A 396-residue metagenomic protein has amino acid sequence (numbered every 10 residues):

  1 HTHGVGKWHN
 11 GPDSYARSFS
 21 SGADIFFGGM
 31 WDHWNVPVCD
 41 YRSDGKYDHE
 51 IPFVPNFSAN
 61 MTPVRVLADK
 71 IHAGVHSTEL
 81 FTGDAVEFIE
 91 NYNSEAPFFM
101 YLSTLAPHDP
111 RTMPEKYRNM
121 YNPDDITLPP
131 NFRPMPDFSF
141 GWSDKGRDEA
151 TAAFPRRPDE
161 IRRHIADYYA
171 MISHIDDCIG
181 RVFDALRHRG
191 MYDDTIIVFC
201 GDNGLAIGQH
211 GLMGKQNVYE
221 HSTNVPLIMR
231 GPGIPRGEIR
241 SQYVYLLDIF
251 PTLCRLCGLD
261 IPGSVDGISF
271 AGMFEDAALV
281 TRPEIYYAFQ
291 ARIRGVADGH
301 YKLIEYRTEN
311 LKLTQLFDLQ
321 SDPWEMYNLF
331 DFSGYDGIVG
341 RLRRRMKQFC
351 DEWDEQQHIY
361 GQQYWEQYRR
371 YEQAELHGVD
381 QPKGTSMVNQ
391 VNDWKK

Functional and structural regions predicted by a protein language model:
H1-T2, I197: Hydrophobic beta-strand scaffold residues
H3-V5, M100-Y101: A structural signal for short, well-ordered beta-strand segments and their strand-loop junctions that often border
V5, C200, L246: Generic enzyme active-site microenvironment
G11-D13: Generic structural signal for helix capping and beta-alpha/helix-loop junctions
F19-I25, R118, Q216: Short, hinge-like loop/turn segments at secondary-structure boundaries
S20, F26-W34, N203-Q209, Q242-F250 (+7 more regions): C-terminal cap/loop subdomain of S1 sulfatases and analogous C-terminal strand-loop tails that border
D32-Y243, L256-S264, R307-N310, G334-G340 (+2 more regions): Active-site-proximal cap/lid insertion segments
G233-R236, D322-M326: A short, flexible beta-alpha/helix-coil linker loop
